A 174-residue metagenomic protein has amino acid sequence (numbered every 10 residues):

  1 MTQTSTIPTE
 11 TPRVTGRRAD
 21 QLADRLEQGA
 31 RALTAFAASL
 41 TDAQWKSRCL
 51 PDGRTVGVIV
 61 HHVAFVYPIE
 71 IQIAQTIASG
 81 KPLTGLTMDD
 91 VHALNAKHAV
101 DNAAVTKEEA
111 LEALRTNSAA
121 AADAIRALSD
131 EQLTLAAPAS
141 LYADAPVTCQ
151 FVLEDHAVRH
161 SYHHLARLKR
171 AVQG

Functional and structural regions predicted by a protein language model:
M1-Q21, I69-R115, G174: Short, helix-capping/interhelical loops that line the mouth of catalytic, cofactor-, or ligand-binding pockets
T2-E10, A38-D42, S140: Short alpha-helical hairpin
T9, K46-A93, A136-G174: Short, contiguous alpha-helical
D20-A23, E27, V60, A64 (+4 more regions): Short amphipathic alpha-helical segments with heptad-repeat character
E27-T55: Long, hydrophobic N-terminal alpha-helical segment
A30-A38, Y67-I71, Q75, R115-S129 (+2 more regions): Structural signal for well-ordered, non-membrane alpha-helices
P82, R126-T134: Proline-centered turn/helix-capping motifs that create local helix->coil transitions or kinks
